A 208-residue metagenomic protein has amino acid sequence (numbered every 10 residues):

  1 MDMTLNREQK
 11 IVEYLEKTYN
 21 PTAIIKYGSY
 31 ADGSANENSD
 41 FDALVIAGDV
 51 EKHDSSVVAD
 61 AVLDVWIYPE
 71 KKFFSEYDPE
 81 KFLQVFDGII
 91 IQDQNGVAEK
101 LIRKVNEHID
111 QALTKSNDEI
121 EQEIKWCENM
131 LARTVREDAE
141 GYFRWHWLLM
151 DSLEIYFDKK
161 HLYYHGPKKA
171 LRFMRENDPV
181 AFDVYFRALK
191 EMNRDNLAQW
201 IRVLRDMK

Functional and structural regions predicted by a protein language model:
M1-E16, A31-N38, I46-K208: Catalytic core of pol beta-like nucleotidyltransferases
P21-Y30: Short gly/ser-rich loop at a beta-strand->alpha-helix junction or flexible surface loop bordering the NTP-binding
A43: Short beta-strand->loop micro-motif that forms the acidic, two-metal-ion catalytic signature in nucleotide-processing
